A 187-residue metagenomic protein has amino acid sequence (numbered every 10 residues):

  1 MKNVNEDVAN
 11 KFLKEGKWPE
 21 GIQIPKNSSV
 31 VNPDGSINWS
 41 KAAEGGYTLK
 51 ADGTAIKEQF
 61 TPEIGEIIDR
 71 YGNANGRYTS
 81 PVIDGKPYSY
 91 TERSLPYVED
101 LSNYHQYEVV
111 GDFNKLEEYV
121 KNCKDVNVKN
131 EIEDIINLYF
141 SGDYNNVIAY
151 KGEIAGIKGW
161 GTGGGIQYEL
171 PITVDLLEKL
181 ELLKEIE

Functional and structural regions predicted by a protein language model:
K2-E187: Catalytic toxin/effector domains delivered as secreted proteins or via bacterial secretion systems
